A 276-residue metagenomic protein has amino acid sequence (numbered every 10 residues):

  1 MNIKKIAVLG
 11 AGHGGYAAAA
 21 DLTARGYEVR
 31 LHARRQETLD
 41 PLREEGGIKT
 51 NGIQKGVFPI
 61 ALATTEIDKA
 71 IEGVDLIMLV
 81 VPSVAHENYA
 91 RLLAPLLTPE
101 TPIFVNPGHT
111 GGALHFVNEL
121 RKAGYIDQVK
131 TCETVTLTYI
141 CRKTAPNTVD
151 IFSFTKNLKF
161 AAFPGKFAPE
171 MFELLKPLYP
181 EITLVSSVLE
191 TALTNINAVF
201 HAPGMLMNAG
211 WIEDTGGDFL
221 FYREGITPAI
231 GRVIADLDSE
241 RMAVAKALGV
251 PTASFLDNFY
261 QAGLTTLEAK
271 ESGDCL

Functional and structural regions predicted by a protein language model:
M1-G52: NAD(P)+-binding Rossmann beta1-loop-alpha1 motif at the extreme N-terminus of oxidoreductases
I3-K5, V129, K156-L158: Nucleotide donor/acceptor-binding cores
G26, I60-A61, V74, E100: Short, well-ordered alpha-helix to beta-strand connector turns
Q36, T138-L237: Substrate/ligand-engaging "lid" and interaction regions
V57-G73: Short acidic low-complexity segments
I77-M78: N-terminal Rossmann-like NAD(P) cofactor-binding module of classical short-chain dehydrogenase/reductase
S83-A145: Rossmann-like NAD(P)(H) cofactor-binding subdomain of soluble oxidoreductases
I230, I234-L276: Small-residue-rich helix-loop
